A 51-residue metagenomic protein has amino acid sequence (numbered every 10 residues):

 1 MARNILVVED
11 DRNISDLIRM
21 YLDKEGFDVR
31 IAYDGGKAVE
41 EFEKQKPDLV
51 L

Functional and structural regions predicted by a protein language model:
A2-N4: Phosphate-coordination loops involved in phosphoryl transfer and adenosine-cofactor binding
L6, I31-L49: Acidic, metal-coordinating helix/loop segments flanking the phosphotransfer/catalytic sites of two-component signaling
D11-S15: Short acidic/polar segment at the start of the alpha1 helix of CheY-like receiver
D16-K24: Charged docking surfaces used in two-component/phosphorelay signaling
E25-V29: A generic structural motif
